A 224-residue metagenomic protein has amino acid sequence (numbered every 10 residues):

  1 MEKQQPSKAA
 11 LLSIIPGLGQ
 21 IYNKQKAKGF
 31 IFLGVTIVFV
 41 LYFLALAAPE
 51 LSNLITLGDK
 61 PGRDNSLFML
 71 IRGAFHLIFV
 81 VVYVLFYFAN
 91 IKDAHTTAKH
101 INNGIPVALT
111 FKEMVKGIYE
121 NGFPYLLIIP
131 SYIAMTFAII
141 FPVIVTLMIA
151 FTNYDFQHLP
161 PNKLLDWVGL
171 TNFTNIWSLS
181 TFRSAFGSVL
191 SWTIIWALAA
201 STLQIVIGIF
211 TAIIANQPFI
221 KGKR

Functional and structural regions predicted by a protein language model:
M1, V115, P130, W192-W196: Short alpha-helical transmembrane interface motifs in multi-pass membrane proteins
M1-L12, K163: Short, membrane-interfacial amphipathic segments enriched in basic
P6-K8, I14-P16, Y22, K26-G29 (+3 more regions): N-terminal signal-anchor/first transmembrane alpha helix
V38-I55: Juxtamembrane "helix exit" motif at the C-terminal ends of alpha-helical transmembrane segments in multi-pass membrane
L41-F43, A200-Q204: Glycine-rich segments within core transmembrane alpha-helices of 12-TM secondary carriers
N53-P61, N90, A94, A138-F182: Short membrane-interfacial helix/loop motifs at transmembrane-helix boundaries
I129, L147, F186-L190, I194: Hydrophobic alpha-helical elements at and bordering transmembrane segments of multi-pass membrane proteins
F182-F186, I205: An internal, D/E-rich "acidic patch" concept
